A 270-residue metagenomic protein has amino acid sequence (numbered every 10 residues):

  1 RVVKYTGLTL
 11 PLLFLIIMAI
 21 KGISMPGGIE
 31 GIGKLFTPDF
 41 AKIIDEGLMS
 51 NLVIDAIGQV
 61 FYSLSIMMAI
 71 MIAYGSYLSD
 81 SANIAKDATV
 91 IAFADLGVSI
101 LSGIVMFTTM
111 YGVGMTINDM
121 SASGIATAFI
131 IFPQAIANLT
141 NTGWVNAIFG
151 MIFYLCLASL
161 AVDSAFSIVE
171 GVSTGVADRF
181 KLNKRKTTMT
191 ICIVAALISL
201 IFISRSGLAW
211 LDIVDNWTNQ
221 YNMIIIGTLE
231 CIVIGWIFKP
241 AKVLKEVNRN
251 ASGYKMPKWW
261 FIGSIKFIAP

Functional and structural regions predicted by a protein language model:
K4-F166, G175-T190, V194-A195: Membrane-embedded translocation segments of transport machinery
E30-K34, L208-I213: Membrane-interface helix termini and inter-helical loops of multi-pass transporters
L64, V90, L211, W217 (+1 more regions): Alpha-helical transmembrane segments of multi-pass inner-membrane proteins, especially transporters/permeases
L96-L101, A161-S164, L200, Q220-T228 (+1 more regions): Hydrophobic transmembrane alpha-helical segments of multi-pass transport and channel proteins
M106-M110, S121-I131, T188-I193, I201-L208 (+3 more regions): Flexible glycine/proline-rich, aromatic-decorated loop/lid segments
R179-C192, W217-P270: C-terminal membrane-solvent junction of multi-pass transporters and transport-like membrane proteins
